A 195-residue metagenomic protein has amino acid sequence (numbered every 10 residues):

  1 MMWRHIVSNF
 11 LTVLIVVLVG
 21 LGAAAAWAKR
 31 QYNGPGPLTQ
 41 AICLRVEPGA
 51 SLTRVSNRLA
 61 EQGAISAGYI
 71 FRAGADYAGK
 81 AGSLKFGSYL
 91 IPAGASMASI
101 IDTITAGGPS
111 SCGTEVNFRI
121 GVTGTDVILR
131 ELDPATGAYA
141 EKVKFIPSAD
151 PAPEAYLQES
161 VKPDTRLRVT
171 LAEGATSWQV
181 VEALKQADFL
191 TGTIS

Functional and structural regions predicted by a protein language model:
M2-S195: Conserved catalytic or metal-liganding residues and their short signature motifs at active sites of enzymes
